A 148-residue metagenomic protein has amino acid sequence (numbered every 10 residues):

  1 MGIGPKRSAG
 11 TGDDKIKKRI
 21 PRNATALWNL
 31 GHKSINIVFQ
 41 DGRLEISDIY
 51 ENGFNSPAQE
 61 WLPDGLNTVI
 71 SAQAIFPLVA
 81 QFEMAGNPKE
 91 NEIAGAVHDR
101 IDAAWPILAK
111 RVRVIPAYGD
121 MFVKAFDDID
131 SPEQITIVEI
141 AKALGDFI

Functional and structural regions predicted by a protein language model:
M1-I148: Periplasmic c-type cytochrome electron-transfer domains
